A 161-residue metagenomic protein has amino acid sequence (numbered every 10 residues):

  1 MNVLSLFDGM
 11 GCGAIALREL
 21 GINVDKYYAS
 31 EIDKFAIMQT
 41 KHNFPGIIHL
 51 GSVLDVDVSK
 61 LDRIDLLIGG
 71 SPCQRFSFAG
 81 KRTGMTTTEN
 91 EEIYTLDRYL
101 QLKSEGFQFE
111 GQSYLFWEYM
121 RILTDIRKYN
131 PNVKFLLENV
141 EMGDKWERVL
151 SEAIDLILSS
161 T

Functional and structural regions predicted by a protein language model:
M1-T161: Conserved active-site and SAM-binding loop architecture of S-adenosyl-L-methionine-dependent nucleic-acid
